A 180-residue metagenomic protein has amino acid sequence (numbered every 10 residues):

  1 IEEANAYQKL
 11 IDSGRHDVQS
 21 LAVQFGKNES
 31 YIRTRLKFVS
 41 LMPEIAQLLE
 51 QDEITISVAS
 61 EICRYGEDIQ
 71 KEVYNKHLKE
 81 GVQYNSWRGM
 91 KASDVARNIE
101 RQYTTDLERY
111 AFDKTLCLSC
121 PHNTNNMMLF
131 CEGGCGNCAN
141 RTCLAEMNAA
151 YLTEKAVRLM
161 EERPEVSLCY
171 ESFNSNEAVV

Functional and structural regions predicted by a protein language model:
I1: Basic, flexible Lys/Arg- and Gly-enriched helix-loop patches that mediate nucleic-acid binding at interfaces with rRNA
N5, K9-Q24, N28-E29, K37-S40 (+1 more regions): Accessory, typically intrinsically disordered or conformationally flexible segments
